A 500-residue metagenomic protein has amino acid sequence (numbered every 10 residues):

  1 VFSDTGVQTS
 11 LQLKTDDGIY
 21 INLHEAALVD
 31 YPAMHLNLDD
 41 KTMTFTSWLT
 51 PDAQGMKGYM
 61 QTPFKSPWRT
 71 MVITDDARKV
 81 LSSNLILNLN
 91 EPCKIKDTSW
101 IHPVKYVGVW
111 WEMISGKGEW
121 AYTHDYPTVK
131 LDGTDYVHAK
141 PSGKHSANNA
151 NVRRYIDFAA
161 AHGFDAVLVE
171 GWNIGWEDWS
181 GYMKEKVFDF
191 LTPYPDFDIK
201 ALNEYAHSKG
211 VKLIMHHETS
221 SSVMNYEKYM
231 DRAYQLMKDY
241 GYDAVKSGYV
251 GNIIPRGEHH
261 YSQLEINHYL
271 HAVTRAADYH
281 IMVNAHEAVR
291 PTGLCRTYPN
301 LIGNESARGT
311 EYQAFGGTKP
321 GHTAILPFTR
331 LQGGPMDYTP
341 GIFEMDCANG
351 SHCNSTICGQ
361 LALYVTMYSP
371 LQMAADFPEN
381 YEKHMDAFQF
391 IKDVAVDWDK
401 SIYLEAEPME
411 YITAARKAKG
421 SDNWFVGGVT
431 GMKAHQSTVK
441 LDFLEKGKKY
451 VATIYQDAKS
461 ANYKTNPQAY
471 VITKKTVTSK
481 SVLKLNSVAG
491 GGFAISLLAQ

Functional and structural regions predicted by a protein language model:
V1-K96: N-terminal accessory beta-strand-rich subdomains and adjacent acidic, glycine-rich linkers that precede catalytic cores
Q61-H162, A166: An acidic-aromatic substrate-binding cleft motif
A159, V283, T366, V426: Conserved, mostly hydrophobic/aromatic
G171-T356: Aromatic- and carboxylate-enriched substrate-binding clefts and catalytic-loop regions of carbohydrate-active enzymes
C358-E405, A494: Catalytic cores of secreted or luminal carbohydrate-active enzymes
P408-V451, F493-A494: Carbohydrate-binding surface patches
I454-K480: Solvent-exposed beta-strand/loop surfaces of large extracellular or lumenal domains
K474-Q500: C-terminal beta-strand-rich structural cap/linker in extracellular carbohydrate-active enzymes
